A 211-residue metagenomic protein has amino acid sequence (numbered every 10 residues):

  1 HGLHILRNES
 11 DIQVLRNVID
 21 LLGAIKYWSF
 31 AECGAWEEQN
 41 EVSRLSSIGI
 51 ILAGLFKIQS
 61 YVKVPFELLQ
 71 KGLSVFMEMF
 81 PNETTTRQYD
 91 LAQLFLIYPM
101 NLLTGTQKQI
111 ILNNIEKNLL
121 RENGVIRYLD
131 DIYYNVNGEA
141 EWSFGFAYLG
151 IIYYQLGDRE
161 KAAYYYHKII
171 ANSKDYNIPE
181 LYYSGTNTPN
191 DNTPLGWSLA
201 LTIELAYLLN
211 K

Functional and structural regions predicted by a protein language model:
H1-R7, I50-K63, F95-G105, A147-D158 (+2 more regions): Well-ordered alpha-helical scaffold segments within catalytic/enzyme domains
I5-E9, C33-E41: Short, surface-exposed loop/turn segments at secondary-structure junctions
S10, S43-S46, P194-W197: Alpha-helix N-cap and loop-to-helix initiation/capping positions
R16-W36, E67-W142, Y164-K211: Extended glycan-interaction surfaces of carbohydrate-active proteins
Q39-T84: Loop-centered beta-sheet repeat module
